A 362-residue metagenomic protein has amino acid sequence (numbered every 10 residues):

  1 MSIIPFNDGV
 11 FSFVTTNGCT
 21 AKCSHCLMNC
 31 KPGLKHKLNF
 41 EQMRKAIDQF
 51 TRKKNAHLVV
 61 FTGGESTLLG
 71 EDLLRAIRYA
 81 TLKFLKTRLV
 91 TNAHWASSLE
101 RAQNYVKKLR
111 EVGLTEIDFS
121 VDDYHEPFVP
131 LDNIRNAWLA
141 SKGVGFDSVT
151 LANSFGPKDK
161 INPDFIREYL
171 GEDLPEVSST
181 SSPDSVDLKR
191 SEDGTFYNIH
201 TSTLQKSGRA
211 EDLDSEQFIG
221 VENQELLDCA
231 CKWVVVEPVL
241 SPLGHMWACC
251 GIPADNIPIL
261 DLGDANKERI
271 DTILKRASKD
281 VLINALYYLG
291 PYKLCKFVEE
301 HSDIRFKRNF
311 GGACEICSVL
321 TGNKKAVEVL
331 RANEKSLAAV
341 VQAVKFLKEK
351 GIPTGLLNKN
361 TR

Functional and structural regions predicted by a protein language model:
S2-Q42, K53, C250: Canonical Radical SAM [4Fe-4S] cluster-binding loop centered on the CxxxCxxC motif and its immediate flanking residues
F6-V14, S215-I219, P291-K307: Short, intrinsically disordered, charge-biased short linear motifs at domain edges
T16, T20, D228, G311-C314: Residues immediately within or flanking Cys/His clusters that coordinate Zn2+ in small zinc-binding modules
H25, W233, I316: Short, cysteine/histidine-rich loop/knuckle motifs that typically chelate Zn2+
F40-F61, L69-S179: Radical SAM/AdoMet-radical enzyme domain recognition
S154-P253, K293-E299: A C-terminal junction/extension of Radical SAM enzymes
G251-R362: Flexible mid-to-C-terminal extensions adjoining Fe-S/redox cofactors in radical SAM and related proteins
